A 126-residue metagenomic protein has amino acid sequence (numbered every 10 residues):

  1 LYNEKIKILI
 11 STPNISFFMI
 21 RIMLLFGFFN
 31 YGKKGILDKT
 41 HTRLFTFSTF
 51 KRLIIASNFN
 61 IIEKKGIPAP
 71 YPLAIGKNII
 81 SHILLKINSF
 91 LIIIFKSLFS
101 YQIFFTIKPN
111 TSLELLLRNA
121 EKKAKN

Functional and structural regions predicted by a protein language model:
L1-K125: S-adenosyl-L-methionine-dependent methyltransferase catalytic module, highlighting the catalytic core
